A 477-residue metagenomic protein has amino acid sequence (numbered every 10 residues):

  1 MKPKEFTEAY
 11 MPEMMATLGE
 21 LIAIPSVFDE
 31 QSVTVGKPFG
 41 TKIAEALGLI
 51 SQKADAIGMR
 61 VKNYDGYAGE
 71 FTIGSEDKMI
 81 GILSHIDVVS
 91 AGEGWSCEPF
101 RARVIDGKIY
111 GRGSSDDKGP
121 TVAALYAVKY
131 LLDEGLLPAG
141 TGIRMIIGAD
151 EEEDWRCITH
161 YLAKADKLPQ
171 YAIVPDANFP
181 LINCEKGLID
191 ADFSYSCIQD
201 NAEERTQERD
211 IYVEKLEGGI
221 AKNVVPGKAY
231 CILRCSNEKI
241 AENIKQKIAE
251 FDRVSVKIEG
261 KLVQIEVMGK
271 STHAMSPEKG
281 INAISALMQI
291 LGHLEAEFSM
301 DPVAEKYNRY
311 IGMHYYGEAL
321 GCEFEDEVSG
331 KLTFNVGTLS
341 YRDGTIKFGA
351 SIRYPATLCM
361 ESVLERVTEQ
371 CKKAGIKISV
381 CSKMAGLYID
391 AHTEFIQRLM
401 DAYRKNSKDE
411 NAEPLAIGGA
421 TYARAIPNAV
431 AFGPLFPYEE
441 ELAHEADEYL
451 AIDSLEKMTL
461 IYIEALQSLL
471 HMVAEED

Functional and structural regions predicted by a protein language model:
M1-L83, V89-A91, G349, L450 (+1 more regions): N-terminal helical capping/dimerization or prosegment-like subdomains of hydrolases acting on amide or phosphate bonds
F6-I24, L49-I57, Y130, N243-V254 (+6 more regions): Generic non-transmembrane alpha-helical segments
G19, S51, V122-K129, T159 (+5 more regions): Predominant activation on well-ordered alpha-helical scaffold segments within soluble catalytic domains
G69-F71, C231, K261-M268, K347-A350 (+1 more regions): A generic structural motif
M79-I147, E152-E153, K167, A446 (+1 more regions): Active-site metal-coordination/substrate-binding segment of hydrolases, especially metallo-dependent peptidases
D117-E204, K245, Y315-V328, A474-D477: Acidic/histidine-rich catalytic neighborhood of metal-dependent amide-processing enzymes
C184-K186, S196-E217, K222-K270, A274-T333 (+1 more regions): Acidic-enriched catalytic cores of C-N bond-cleaving enzymes acting on peptides and small amides
M268, M275-D343, R353-S362, K372 (+1 more regions): An extended, acidic, His-containing surface patch that forms the Zn2+-binding/catalytic region of metallohydrolases
